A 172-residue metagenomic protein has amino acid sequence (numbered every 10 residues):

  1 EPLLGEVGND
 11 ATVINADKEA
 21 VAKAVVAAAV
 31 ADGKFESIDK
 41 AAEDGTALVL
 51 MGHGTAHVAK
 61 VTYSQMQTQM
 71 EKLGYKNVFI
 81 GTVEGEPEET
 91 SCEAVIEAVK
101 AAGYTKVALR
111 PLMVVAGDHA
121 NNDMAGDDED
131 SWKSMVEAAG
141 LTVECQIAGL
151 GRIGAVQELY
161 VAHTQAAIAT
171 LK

Functional and structural regions predicted by a protein language model:
E1-A108, M113-K172: Extended amphipathic ligand-handling, pore-lining, and cofactor/metal-binding catalytic surfaces
